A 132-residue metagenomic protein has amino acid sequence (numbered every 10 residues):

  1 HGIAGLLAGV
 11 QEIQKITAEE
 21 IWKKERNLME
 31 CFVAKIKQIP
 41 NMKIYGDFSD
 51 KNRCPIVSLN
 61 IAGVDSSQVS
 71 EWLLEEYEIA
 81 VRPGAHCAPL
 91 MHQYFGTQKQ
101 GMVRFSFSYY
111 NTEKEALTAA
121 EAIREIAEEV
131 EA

Functional and structural regions predicted by a protein language model:
H1-G2, L6-R53: Conserved PLP-dependent catalytic core of the aminotransferase class-I/II
I3, V10, D47, V64 (+3 more regions): Gly/Ser/Thr-rich helix-start
I3-A4, E19-R26, G63, S67 (+2 more regions): Electropositive phosphate-/nucleotide-binding environments in soluble metabolic enzymes
A8, C31, K35-I39, Q68-I79 (+1 more regions): Generic non-transmembrane alpha-helical segments
Q11, I56-L59, V81, F105-Y109: Short, flexible active-site loop motifs that bind/organize anionic cofactors or intermediates
R26, E30, M42-A85, P89 (+1 more regions): Conserved PLP-binding catalytic core of the aspartate aminotransferase-like
E75-E76, A80, H92-A132: PLP-dependent enzyme catalytic core of the Aspartate aminotransferase-like
